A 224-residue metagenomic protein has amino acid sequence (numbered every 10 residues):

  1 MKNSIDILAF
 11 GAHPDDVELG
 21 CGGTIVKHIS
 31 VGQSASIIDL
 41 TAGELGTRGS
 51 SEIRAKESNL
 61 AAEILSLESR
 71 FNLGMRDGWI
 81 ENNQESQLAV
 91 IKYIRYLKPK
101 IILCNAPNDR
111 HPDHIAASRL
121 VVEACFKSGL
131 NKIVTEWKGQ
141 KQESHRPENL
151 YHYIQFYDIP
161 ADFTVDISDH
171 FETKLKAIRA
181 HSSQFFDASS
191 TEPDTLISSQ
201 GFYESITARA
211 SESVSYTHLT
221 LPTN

Functional and structural regions predicted by a protein language model:
M1-L97: Active-site rim/loop-helix segments in enzyme catalytic domains that contact anionic ligands
E68, K100, E148: Conserved acidic residues
Y93-N108: Proline-aspartate-enriched helix->loop->beta-strand connector
R110-H114: Ligand/cofactor pocket segment of small-molecule handling proteins
I115-N131: A mobile, often basic/glycine-rich helix-loop segment that functions as the active-site lid/recognition loop
S128-R146: Short mixed-charge
I154-S182: A conserved mid-domain beta-alpha-beta active-site/ligand-binding segment of alpha/beta enzyme cores
T217-T223: Conserved small/polar residues in nucleotide/adenosyl-binding loops
